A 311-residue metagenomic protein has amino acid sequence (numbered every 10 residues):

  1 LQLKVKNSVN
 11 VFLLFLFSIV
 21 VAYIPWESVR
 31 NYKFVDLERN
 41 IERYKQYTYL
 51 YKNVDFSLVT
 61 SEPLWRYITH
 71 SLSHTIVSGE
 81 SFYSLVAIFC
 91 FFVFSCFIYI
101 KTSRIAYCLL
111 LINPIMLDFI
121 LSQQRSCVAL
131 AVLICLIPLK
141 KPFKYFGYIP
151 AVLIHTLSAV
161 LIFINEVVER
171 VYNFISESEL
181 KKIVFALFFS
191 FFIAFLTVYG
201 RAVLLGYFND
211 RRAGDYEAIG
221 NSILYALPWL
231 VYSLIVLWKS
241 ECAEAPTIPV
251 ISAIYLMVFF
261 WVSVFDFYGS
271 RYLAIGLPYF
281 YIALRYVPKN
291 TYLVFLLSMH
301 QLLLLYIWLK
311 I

Functional and structural regions predicted by a protein language model:
L1-A22: Start-transfer (signal-anchor) and selected internal transmembrane alpha helices of multi-pass inner/ER membrane
I24-S57, E62-R66, H70, G147 (+1 more regions): Alpha-helical transmembrane segments and terminal signal-anchor/GPI-anchor hydrophobic tails, characterized by long
H74-F92: Loop-to-helix entry region of an early transmembrane alpha helix in multi-pass inner-membrane enzymes
S95-P114: Transmembrane-helix signature of polytopic, membrane-embedded enzymes that assemble or transfer cell-envelope glycans
I120-S126: Short acidic/glycine- and proline-prone juxtamembrane loop motifs at membrane-interface regions of multi-pass membrane
V128-P142: Specific aromatic-rich, kink-prone transmembrane helix
V152-L157: Transmembrane helix irregularities
E179-F189, N290-I307: Signature aromatic-anchored transmembrane alpha helix within multi-pass, membrane-resident enzymes that catalyze glycan
